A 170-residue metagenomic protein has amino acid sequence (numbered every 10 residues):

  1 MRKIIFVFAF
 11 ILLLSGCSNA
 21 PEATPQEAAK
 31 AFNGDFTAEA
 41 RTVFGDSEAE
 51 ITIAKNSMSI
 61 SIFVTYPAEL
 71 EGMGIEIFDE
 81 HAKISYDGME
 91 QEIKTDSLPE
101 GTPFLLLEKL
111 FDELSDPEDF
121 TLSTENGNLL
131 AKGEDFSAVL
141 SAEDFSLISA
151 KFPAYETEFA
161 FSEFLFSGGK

Functional and structural regions predicted by a protein language model:
M1-G16: Sec-dependent bacterial lipoprotein signal peptides
L13-M58, E69, D96, S167-K170: N-terminal leader/targeting segments and the immediate start of mature chains
E27-F32, T37-T42, I84-F136: Flexible, processing/modification-adjacent segments and terminal tails in exported/periplasmic/extracellular proteins
A49-A54, I75, S137-L140, E163: Hydrophobic/aromatic beta-strand elements that line small-molecule binding cavities or substrate pockets in beta-rich
T52-K109, A154-E158: An acidic-aromatic
S61-Y66, S115-K170: Gly/Pro-enriched, hydrophobic low-complexity segments that function as extracytoplasmic propeptides/linkers
